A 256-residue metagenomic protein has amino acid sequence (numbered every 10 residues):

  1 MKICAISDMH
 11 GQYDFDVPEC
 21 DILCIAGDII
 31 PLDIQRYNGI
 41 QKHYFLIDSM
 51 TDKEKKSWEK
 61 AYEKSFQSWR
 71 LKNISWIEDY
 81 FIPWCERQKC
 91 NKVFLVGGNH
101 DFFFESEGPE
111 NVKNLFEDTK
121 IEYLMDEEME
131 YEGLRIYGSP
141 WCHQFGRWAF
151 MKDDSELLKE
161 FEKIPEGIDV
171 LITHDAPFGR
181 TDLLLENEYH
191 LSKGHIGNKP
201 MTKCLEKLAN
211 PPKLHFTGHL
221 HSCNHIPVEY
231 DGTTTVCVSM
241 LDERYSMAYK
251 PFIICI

Functional and structural regions predicted by a protein language model:
M1-I3: Extreme N-terminal starter segment of soluble prokaryotic enzymes
A5-S7, L23-D28, K92-N99, Y123-D126 (+5 more regions): Active-site neighborhood of phospho(di)ester-bond hydrolases with catalytic His/Asp-centered motifs
I6-Y131, H195, L208: Core catalytic region of metal-dependent phosphoesterases/phosphodiesterases, especially metallo-beta-lactamase-like
Y13, L32-I34, F103-S106, Y131-E132 (+4 more regions): Short catalytic/ligand-binding loop motif for oxyanion handling, primarily in non-cytosolic enzymes, centered on
Y62-K72, E105-S106, C142-D153, R180-S192: Surface-exposed cleft-lining segments at the edges of enzyme active sites
E128-E132, T202-L208, H221-I256: Binuclear metal-dependent phosphoesterase catalytic core
E132-V170, H190-P200: Binuclear metal-dependent hydrolase catalytic cores centered on His/Asp/Glu-rich metal-binding motifs
P165-N187: Short acidic, glycine-rich surface-loop motifs adjacent to enzyme active sites
